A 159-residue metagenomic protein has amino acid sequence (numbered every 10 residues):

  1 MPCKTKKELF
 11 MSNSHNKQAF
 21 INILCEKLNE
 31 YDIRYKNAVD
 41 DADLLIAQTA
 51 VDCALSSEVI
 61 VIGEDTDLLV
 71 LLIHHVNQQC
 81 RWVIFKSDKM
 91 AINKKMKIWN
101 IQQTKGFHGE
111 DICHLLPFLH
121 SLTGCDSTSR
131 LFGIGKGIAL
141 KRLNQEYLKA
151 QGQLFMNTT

Functional and structural regions predicted by a protein language model:
M1-T159: Noncatalytic, typically N-terminal accessory segments of nucleic acid-processing enzymes and closely related
